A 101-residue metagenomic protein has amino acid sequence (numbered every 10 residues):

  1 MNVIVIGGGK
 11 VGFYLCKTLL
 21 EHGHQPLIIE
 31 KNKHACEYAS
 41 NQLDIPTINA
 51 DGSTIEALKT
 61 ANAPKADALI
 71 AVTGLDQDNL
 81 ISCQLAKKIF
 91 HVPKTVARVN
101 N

Functional and structural regions predicted by a protein language model:
M1-N101: Cytosolic regulatory regions of ion transport systems
